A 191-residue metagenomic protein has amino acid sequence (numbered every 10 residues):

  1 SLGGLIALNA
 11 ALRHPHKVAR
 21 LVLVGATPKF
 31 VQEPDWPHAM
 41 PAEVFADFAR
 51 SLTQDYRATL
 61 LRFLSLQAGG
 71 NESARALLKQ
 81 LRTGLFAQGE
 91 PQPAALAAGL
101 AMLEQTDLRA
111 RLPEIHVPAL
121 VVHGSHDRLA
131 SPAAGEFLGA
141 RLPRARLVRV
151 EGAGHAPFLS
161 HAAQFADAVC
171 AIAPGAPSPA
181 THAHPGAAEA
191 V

Functional and structural regions predicted by a protein language model:
G3, A7: Gly/Ala-rich beta-loop-alpha elbow adjacent to hydrolase catalytic centers
N9-R13, F137: Active-site signature of alpha/beta-hydrolase-fold catalytic machinery across serine- and Asp/Cys-nucleophile hydrolases
L12-Q54, A95: Flexible "cap/lid" loop of the alpha/beta hydrolase fold
T53-T106, A110-R111: Conserved alpha/beta-hydrolase catalytic His-Asp/Glu region
E114-I115, V121-H123, D127: Short beta-strand/loop motif that positions the catalytic acidic residue of the alpha/beta-hydrolase fold
R128-A134: Conserved alpha/beta-hydrolase "acid-adjacent" motif
E136-A145: Active-site-adjacent alpha-helix of alpha/beta-hydrolase-fold enzymes
R144-V191: Catalytic active-site module of serine/aspartate enzymes centered on a nucleophile-bearing elbow/loop
